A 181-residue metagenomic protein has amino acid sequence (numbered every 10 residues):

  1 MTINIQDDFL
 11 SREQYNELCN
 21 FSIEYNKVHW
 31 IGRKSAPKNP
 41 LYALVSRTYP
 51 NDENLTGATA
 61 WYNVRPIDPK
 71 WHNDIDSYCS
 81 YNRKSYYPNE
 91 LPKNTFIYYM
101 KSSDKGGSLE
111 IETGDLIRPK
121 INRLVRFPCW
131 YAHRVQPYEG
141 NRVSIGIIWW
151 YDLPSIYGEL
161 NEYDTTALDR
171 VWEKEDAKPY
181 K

Functional and structural regions predicted by a protein language model:
M1-W71, Y163-W172, D176: Non-heme Fe(II)/2-oxoglutarate
D52-D169: Catalytic core of non-heme Fe(II) oxygenases with the double-stranded beta-helix
P179-K181: Eukaryotic intrinsically disordered, low-complexity regulatory regions
